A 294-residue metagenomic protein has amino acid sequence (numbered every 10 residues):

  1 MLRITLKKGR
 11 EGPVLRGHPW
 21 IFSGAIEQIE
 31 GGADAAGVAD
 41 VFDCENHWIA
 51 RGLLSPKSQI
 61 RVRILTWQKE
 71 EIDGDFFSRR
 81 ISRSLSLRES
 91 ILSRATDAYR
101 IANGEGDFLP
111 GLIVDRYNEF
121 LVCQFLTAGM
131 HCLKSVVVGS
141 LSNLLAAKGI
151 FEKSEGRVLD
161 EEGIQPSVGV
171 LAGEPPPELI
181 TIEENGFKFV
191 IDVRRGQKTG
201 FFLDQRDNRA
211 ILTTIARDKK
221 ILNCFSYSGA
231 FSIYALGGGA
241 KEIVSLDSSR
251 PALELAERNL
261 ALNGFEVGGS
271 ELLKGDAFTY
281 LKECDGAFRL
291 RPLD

Functional and structural regions predicted by a protein language model:
M1-N118: Non-catalytic accessory regions of SAM-dependent methyltransferases
I21-F22, V41, A50, L121-Q124 (+2 more regions): Short hydrophobic-aromatic micro-motifs
K57-R63, A128-S135, L141: Extended active-site and interfacial segments that coordinate phosphate-rich ligands in large catalytic machineries
D73-R80, G129, L133-V137: Short amphipathic alpha-helical segments
D75-R79, R83-E89, A95, A146-G163 (+2 more regions): A short, charged
A102-L109, I113-D115, C132-F202: Non-catalytic substrate-recognition/targeting regions of SAM-dependent transferases
N118-M130: A short interface-forming secondary-structure element
E174-D294: Rossmann-like S-adenosyl-L-methionine
